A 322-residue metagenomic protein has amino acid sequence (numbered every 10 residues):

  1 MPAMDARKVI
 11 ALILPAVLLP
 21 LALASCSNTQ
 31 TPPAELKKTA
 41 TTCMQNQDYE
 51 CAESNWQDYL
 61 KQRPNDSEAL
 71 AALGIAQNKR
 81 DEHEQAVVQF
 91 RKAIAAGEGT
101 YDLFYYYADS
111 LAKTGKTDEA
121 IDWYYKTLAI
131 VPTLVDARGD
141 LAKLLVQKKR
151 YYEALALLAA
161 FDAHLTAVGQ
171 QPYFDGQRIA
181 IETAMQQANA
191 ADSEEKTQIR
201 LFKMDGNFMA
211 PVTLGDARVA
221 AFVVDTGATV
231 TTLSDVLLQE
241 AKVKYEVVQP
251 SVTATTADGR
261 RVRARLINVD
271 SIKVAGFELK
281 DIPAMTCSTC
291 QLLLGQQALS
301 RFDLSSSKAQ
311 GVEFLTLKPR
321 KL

Functional and structural regions predicted by a protein language model:
M1-P2, P132: A general, composition-driven signal for non-globular sequence regions
P2-L14: Bacterial N-terminal signal peptides that target proteins for export
I13-A22: Bacterial N-terminal signal peptides
L23-L322: Pepsin/retropepsin-fold aspartyl endopeptidases
